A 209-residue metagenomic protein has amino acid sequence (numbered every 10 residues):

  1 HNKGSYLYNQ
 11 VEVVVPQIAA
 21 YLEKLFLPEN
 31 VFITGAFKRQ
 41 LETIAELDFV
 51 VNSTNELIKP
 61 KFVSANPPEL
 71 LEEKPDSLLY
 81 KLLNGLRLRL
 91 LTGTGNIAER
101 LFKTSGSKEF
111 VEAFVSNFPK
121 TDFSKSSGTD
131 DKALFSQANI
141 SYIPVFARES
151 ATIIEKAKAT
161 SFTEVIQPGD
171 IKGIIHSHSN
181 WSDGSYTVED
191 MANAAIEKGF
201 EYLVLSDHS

Functional and structural regions predicted by a protein language model:
K3-N9, K59-G169: Acidic, metal-coordinating catalytic segment for phosphate/diphosphate chemistry, firing primarily on the Nudix
Y6-V14, S53-T54: Short, surface-exposed ligand-recognition loops at beta-strand->loop->(often short) alpha-helix junctions that present
P16-L57: Active-site nucleotide-donor binding segment shared across nucleotidyl transfer reactions
Y21, K61, N117, A194-E197: Alpha-helical scaffold elements within enzyme catalytic domains, especially in hydrolases
F32-I33, I153-S209: An N-terminally biased module of ancient metal coordination in phosphate/nucleic-acid-related enzymes
K38, E56, G95, H178-N180: Short, glycine-/Ser/Thr-/acidic-enriched flexible segments
I44-E46, G85, K172: A general secondary-structure signal for short beta-strands and their flanking turns/coil in non-transmembrane regions
